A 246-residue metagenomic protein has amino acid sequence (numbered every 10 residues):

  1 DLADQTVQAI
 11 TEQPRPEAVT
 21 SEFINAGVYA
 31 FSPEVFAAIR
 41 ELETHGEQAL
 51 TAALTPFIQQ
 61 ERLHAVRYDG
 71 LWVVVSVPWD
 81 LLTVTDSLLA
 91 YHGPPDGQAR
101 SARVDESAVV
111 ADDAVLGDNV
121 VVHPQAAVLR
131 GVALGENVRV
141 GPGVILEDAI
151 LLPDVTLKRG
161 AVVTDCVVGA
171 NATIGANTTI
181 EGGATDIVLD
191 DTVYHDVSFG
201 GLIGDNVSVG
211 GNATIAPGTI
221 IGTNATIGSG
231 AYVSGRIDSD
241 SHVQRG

Functional and structural regions predicted by a protein language model:
D1-E43: Conserved core of the sugar-phosphate nucleotidyltransferase
V28-Y29, V74, G201: Residues that recognize and position ribonucleotide moieties
A30-F31, S76, G228: A conserved hydrophobic position in a structured secondary element of the catalytic/binding core that shapes
T44-E47, L54-I145: Extended, small-residue-rich solenoid/repeat segments and analogous flexible loops that form exposed scaffolds
L151-G246: Glycine-rich hexapeptide-repeat left-handed beta-helix
